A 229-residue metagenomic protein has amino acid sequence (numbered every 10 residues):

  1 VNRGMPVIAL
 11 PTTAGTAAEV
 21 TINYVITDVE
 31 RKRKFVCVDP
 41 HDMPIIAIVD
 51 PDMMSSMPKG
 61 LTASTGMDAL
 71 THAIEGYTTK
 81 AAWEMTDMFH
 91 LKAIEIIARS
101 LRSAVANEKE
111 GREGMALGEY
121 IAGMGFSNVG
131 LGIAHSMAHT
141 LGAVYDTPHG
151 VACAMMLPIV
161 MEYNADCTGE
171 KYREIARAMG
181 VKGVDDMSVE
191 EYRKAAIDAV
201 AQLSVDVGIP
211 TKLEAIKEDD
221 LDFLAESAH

Functional and structural regions predicted by a protein language model:
V1-N23: Proline/glycine-rich low-complexity loops and linkers
T12-G15, M53, P158-M161: Acidic, glycine-rich active-site loops and adjacent beta-strand->loop/helix elements that engage anionic groups
G15, Y120-C153: Glycine-rich phosphate/pyrophosphate-binding beta-alpha loops
V20-V129: Carboxylate- and glycine-rich phosphate/diphosphate-binding segment that chelates Mg2+/Mn2+
M67, I94, A134, C153-A154 (+1 more regions): A general structural signal for well-ordered alpha-helical segments in protein cores
L70-I74, M115-G123, M137, L157 (+3 more regions): Short alpha-helical scaffolding segments that buttress acidic/His motifs in well-ordered protein cores
V144-F223: Gly/Pro-rich interdomain helix-loop hinge
